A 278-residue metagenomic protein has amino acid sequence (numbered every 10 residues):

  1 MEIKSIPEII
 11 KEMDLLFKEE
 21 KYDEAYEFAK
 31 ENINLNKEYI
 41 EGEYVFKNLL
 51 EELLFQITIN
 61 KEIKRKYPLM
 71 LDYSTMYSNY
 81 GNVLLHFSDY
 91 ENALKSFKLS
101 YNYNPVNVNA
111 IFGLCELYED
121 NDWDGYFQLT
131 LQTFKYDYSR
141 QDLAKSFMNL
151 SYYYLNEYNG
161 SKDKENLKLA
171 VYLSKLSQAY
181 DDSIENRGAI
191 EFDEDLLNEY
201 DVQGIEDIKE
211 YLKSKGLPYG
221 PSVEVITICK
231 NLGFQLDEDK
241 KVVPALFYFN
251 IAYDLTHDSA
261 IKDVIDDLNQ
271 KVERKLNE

Functional and structural regions predicted by a protein language model:
S5, K66-L69, Y73, N107 (+6 more regions): Residues that mark the junctions of alpha-helical repeat units in TPR/alpha-solenoid scaffolds
E12, Y80, L114, L150 (+5 more regions): Structural register within alpha-helical repeat arrays
E19, F87, D120-N121, E157 (+2 more regions): Structural motif corresponding to the intra-repeat A-B loop/turn of tetratricopeptide repeats
A25, A93, Y126-F127, D163 (+2 more regions): Single-residue signature of alpha-solenoid repeat helices
K37, P105, Y138-Q141, K175 (+3 more regions): Short coil turns that delineate tetratricopeptide repeat
G42, M76, A110, L143-S146 (+3 more regions): TPR alpha-solenoid repeat register
